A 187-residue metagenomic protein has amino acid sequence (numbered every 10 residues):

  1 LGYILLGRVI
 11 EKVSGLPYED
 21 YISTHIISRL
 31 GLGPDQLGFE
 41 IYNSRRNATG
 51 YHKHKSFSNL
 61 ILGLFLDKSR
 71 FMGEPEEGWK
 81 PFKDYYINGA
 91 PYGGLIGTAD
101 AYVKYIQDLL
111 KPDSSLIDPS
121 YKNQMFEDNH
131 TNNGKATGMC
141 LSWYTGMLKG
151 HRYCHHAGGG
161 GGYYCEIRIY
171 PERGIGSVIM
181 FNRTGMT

Functional and structural regions predicted by a protein language model:
L1-G161: Short, surface-exposed loop or secondary-structure junction motifs that flank catalytic or metal-binding residues
H155-A157, C165-R183: Short, well-ordered beta-strand elements
M186-T187: Catalytic cores of secreted or luminal carbohydrate-active enzymes
